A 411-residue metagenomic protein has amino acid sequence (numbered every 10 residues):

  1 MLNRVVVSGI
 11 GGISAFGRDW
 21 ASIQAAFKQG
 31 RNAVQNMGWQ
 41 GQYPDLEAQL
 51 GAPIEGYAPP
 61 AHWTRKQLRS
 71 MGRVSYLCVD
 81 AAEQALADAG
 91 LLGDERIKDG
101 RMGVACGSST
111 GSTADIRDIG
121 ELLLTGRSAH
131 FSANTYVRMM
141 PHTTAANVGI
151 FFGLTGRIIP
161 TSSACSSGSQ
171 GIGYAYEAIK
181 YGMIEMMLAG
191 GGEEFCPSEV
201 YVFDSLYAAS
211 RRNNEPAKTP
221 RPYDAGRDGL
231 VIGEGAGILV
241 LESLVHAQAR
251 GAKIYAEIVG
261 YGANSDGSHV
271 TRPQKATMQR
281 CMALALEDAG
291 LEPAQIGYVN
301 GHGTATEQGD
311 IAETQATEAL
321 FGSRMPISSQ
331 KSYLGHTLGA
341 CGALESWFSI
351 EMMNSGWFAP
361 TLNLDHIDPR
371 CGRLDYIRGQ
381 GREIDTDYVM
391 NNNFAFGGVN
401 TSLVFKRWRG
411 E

Functional and structural regions predicted by a protein language model:
M1-Q67, V245-E257, W347-T361, T401 (+1 more regions): ACP-dependent fatty acid/polyketide chain-elongation machinery
N3-S8, R31-N36, N214-A289, Y298 (+1 more regions): Condensing-enzyme catalytic core mediating Claisen C-C bond formation in acyl metabolism
V7, K28-S163, G192-V200, Q295-G309: Conserved beta-ketoacyl condensing-enzyme motif
G9, F27, A82, V104 (+10 more regions): Conserved small-residue
I10-G11, A61-S70, C106, G126-N134 (+8 more regions): Cysteine-centered functional microenvironments
N36, M183-D228, Y261-K275, G301-D310 (+1 more regions): Acyl-CoA/ACP chain-elongation machinery
C78-L91, P141-T144, G149-G192, V231-A252 (+2 more regions): Active-site-proximal alpha-helical scaffold in enzymes
T125-S132, G173, E177, Y181 (+3 more regions): Glycine-/small-residue-rich "gating" segment that lines the acyl/pantetheine channel and substrate pocket
